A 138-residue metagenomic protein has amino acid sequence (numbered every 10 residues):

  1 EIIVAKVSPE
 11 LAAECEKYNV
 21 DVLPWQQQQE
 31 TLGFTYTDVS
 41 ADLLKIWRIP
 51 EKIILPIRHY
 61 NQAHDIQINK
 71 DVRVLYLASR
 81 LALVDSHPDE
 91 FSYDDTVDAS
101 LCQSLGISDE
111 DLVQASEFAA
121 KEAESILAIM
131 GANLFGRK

Functional and structural regions predicted by a protein language model:
E1-K138: Metal-dependent nucleotide-binding catalytic modules
